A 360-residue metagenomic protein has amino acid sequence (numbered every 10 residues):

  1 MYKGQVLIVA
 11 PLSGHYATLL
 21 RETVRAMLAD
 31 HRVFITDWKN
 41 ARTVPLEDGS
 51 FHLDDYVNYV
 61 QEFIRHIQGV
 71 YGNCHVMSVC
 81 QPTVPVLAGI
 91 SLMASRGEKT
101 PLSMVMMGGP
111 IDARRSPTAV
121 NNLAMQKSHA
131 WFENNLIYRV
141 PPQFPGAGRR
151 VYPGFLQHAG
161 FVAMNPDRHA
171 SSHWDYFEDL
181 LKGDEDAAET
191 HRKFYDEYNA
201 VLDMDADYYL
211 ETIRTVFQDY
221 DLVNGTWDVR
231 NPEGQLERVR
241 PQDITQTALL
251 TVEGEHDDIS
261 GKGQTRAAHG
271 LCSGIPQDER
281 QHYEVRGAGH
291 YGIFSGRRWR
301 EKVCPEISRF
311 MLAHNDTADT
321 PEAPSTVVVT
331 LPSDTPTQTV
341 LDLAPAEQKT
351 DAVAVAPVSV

Functional and structural regions predicted by a protein language model:
K3-V44: Short, surface-exposed "cap/lid" segments of acyl-processing enzymes
T43-L46, V57-C74, V86-L87: Conserved acidic catalytic loop of the alpha/beta-hydrolase fold
G69-G72, P85-D207: Alpha/beta-hydrolase-fold enzymes
S78-V86: Gly/Ala-rich beta-loop-alpha elbow adjacent to hydrolase catalytic centers
T245, T251-E253: Short beta-strand/loop motif that positions the catalytic acidic residue of the alpha/beta-hydrolase fold
D258-Q264: Conserved alpha/beta-hydrolase "acid-adjacent" motif
C272-H290: Catalytic histidine neighborhood in serine/cysteine hydrolases with alpha/beta-hydrolase-type architecture
G287-E301: Catalytic histidine-centered segment of alpha/beta-hydrolase-like enzymes
